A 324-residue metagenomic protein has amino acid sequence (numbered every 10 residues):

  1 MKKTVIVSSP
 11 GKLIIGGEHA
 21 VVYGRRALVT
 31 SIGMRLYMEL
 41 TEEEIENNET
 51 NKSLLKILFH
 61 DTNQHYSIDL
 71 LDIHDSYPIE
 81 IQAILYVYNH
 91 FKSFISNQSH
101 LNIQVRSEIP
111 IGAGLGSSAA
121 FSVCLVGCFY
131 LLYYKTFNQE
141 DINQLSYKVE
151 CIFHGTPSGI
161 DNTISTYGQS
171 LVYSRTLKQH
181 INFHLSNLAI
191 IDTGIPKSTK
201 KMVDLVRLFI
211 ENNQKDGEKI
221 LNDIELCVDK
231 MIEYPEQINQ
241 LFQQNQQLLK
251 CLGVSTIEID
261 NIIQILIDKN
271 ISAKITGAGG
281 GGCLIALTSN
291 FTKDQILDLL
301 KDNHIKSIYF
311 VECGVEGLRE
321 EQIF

Functional and structural regions predicted by a protein language model:
K2-P10, I14, V21, V29 (+5 more regions): C-terminal nucleotide
H19, S107-I109, G279: Short, histidine-centered active-site or binding-site loop motifs used for metal coordination, general acid-base
I32-M34, A113-N138: DPxDG-like acidic metal-binding loop motif
D69-L71, S99-I111: Glycine/charged-rich beta-loop-alpha catalytic/anionic-binding loops adjacent to active sites
I109-A113, N270-A273: Short pre-catalytic strand/loop immediately N-terminal to key active-site residues, enriched for Gly-Thr
I111, N187, G280-G282: Short amphipathic alpha-helical segments
S118, G279-S289: N-terminal pre-core extensions flanking Radical SAM catalytic domains
